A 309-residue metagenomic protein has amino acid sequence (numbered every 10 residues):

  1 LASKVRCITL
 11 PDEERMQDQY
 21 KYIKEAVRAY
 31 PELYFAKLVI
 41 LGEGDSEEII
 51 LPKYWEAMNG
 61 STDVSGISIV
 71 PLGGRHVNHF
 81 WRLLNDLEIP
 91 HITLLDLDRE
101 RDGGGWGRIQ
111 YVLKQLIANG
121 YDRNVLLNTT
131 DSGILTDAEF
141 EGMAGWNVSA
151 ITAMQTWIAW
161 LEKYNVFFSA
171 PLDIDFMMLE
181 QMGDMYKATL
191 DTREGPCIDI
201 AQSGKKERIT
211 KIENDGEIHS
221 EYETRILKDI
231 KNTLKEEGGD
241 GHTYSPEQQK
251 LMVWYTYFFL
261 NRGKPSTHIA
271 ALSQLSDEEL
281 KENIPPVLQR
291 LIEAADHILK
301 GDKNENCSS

Functional and structural regions predicted by a protein language model:
L1-S309: Acidic, divalent-metal-binding catalytic cores of TOPRIM and closely related two-metal-ion phosphodiester/pyrophosphate
